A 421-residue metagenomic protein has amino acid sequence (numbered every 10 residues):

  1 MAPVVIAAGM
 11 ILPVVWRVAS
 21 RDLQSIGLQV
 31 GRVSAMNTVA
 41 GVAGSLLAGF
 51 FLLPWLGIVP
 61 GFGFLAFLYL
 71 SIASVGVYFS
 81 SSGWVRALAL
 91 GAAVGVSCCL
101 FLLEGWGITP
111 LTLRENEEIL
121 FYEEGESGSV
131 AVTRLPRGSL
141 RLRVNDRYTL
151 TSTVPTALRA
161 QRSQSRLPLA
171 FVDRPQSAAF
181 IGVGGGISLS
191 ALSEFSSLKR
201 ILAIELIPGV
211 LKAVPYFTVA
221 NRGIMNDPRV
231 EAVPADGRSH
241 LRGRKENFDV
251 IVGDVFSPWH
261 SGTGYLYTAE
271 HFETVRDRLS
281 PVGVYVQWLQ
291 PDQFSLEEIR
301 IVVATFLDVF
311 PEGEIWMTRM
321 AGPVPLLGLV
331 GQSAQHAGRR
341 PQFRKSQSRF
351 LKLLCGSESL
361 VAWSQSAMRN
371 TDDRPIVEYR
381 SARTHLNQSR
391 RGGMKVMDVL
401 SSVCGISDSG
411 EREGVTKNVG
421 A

Functional and structural regions predicted by a protein language model:
M1-I6: C-terminal transmembrane helical hairpin of 12-TM major facilitator-type secondary transporters
A8-D22: Intracellular juxtamembrane helix-capping segments at the cytosolic ends of symmetry-related transmembrane helices
V15, R32-V42, L90-C98: Transmembrane alpha-helical segments of multi-pass membrane proteins
S20-S25, S74-V85: Membrane-interface junctions at the ends of membrane-embedded or membrane-associated helices
L23-V33: Phosphopantetheine carrier-protein modules
G31-V77: Membrane-embedded alpha-helical segments of integral membrane proteins
V77, G83-V172, S177, R222 (+2 more regions): Soluble small-group transferase modules, centered on the S-adenosyl donor enzyme superfamily
T153-V303, L307-V309, I315, G322-V324: The AdoMet/dcAdoMet-binding core of the Class I SAM-like
